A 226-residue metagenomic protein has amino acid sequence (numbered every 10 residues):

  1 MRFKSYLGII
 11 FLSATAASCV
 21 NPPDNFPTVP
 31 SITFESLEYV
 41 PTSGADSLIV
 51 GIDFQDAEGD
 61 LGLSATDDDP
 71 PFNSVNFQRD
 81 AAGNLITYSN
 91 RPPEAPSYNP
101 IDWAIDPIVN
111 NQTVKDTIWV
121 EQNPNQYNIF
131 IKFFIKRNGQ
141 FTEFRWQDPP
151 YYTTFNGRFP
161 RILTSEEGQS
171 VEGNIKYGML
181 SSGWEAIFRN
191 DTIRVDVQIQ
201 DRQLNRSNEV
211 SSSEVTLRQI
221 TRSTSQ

Functional and structural regions predicted by a protein language model:
M1-F3, C19-P23: Elongated, non-catalytic scaffold/linker segments and compositionally distinctive motifs
R2-I10: Sec-dependent signal peptide recognition, specifically the positively charged N-region followed immediately by
L12-S13, S165: Compositionally biased, intrinsically disordered low-complexity segments
A14-S18: C-terminal motif of bacterial Sec signal peptides marking the signal peptidase cleavage site
N21-Q226: Non-catalytic macromolecular-recognition regions in eukaryotic signaling proteins
